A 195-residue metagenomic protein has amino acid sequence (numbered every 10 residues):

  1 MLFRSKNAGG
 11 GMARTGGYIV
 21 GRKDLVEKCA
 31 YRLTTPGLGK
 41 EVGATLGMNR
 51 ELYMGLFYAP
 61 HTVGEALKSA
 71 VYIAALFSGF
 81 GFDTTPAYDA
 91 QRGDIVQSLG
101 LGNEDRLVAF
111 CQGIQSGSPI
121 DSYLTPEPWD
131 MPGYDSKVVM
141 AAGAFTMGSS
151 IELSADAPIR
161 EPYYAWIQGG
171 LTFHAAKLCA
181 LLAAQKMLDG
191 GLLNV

Functional and structural regions predicted by a protein language model:
S5-R106, C179, A184-V195: Active-site C-terminal subdomain of aminotransferase-like
G79-D89, G93-N194: Conserved C-terminal alpha-helix-loop-beta "cap" of PLP-dependent enzymes that closes/shapes the active-site mouth
